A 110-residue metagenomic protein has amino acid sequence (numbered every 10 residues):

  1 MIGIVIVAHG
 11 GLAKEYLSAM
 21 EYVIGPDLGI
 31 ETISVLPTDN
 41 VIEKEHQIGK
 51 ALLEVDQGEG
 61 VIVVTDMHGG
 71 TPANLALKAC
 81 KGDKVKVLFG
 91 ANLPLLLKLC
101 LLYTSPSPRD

Functional and structural regions predicted by a protein language model:
I2, G58-G60, D83: Short coil/turn segments at beta-strand junctions that form active-site/ligand-binding loops
I2, V7-I24, E31, V41: N-terminal intrinsically disordered, cationic/polar leader segments that include organellar targeting peptides
I30-A51: Active-site rim loops that border cofactor/substrate pockets in soluble metabolic enzymes
A51-V61: Short, structured active-site "lid" loops
P72-G82: Short Gly/Thr/Asp-enriched flexible loops that form oxyanion-binding sites at enzyme active sites
G82-L99: Short, acidic/small-residue loops that bind anionic groups at enzyme active sites
Y103-D110: Conserved small/polar residues in nucleotide/adenosyl-binding loops
